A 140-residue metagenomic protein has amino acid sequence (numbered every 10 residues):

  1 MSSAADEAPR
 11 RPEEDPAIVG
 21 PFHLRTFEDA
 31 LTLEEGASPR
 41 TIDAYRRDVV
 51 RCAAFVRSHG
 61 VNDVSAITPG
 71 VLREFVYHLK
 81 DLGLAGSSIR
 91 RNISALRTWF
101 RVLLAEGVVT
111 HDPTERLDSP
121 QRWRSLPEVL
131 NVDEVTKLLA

Functional and structural regions predicted by a protein language model:
S2-E14, R25-R40, R46-L126: N-terminal core-binding DNA-recognition domain of tyrosine recombinases/integrases
G20-H23, E134: N-terminal positioning helix adjacent to the helix-turn-helix/winged-helix DNA-binding module
D81, R124-A140: Long, amphipathic, Lys/Arg-enriched alpha-helical "connector/arm" segment
